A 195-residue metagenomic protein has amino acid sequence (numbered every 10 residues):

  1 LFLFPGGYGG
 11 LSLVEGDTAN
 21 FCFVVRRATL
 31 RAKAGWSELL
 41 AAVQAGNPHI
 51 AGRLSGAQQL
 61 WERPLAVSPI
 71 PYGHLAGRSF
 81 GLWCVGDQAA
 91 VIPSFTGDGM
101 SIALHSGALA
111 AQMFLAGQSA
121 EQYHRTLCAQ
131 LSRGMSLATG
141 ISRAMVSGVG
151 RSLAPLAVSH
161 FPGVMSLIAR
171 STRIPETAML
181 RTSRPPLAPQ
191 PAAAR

Functional and structural regions predicted by a protein language model:
L1-A41, A45: Conserved FAD-binding catalytic core of PHBH/FMO-like flavoproteins
G6-G9, L13, A19, I70 (+6 more regions): Short capping/connector residues at structural and topological boundaries
V14-D17, A41-V43, A51-A57, M113-G117 (+2 more regions): Short C-terminal domain-edge/linker segments immediately following a structured domain
E15, G86-Q88, L127: Short, small-residue-rich loop/turn micro-motifs
R31-I102, S106-M113: FAD/FMN-dependent oxidoreductases across multiple families
Q112-R195: C-terminal helical "tail/cap" subdomain of flavin- and related membrane-associated enzymes
